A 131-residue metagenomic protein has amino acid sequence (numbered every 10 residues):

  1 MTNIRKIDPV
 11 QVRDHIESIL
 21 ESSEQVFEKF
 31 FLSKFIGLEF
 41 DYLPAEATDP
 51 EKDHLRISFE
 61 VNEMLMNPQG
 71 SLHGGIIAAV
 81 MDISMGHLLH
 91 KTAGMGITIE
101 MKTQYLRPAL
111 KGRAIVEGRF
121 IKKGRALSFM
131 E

Functional and structural regions predicted by a protein language model:
M1-E131: Terminal targeting signals and extreme-terminal segments of soluble enzymes
